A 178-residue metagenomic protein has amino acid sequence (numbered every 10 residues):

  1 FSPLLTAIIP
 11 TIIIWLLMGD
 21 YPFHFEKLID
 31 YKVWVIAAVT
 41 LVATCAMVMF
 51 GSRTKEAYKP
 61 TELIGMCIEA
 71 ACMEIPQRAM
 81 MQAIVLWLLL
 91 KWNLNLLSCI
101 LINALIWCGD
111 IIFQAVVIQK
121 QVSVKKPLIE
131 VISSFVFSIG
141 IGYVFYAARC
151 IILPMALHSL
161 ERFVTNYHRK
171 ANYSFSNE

Functional and structural regions predicted by a protein language model:
F1-L16, Y31-T40: Alpha-helical transmembrane segments in multi-pass membrane proteins
F1-P10, S52-G65: Short N-terminal secondary-structure initiator segments
I8-I12, C45, S138, G142: Alpha-helical transmembrane segments
L16-P22, M47-Y58, I112-Q119: Juxtamembrane "helix-exit" motif on the non-cytosolic side of transmembrane helices
G19-L28, L88: Membrane-interface helix termini and inter-helical loops of multi-pass transporters
F25-A38, Y58-P60: Juxtamembrane helix-entry segments on the extracytoplasmic side of multipass membrane proteins
A38-G51, A70-M81: C-terminal halves and exits of single transmembrane alpha-helices
P60-E178: Transmembrane helix-loop-helix hairpins at the membrane interface of multi-pass integral membrane proteins
